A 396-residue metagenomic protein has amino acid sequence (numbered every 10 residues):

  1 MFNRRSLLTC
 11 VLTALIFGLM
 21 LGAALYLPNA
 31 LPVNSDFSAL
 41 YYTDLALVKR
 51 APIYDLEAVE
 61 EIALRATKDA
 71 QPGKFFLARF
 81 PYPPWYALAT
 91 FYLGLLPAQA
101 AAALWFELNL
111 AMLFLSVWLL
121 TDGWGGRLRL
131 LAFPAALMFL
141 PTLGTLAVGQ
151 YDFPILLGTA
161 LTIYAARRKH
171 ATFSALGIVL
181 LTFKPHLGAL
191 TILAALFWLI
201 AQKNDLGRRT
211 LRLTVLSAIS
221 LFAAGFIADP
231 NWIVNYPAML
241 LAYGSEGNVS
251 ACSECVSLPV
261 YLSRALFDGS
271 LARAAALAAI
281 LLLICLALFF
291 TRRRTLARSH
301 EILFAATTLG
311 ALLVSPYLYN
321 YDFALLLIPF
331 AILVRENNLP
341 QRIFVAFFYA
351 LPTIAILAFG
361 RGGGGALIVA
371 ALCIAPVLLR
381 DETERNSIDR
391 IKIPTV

Functional and structural regions predicted by a protein language model:
M1-R167, A171-F173, A195-L327, V334 (+1 more regions): Primarily membrane-embedded glycan-assembly and transfer machineries that use lipid-linked glycans
L93, L180-L181: Helix-capping/transition residues at the boundaries of transmembrane alpha-helices and the short helical linkers
S174-L180: Transmembrane beta-strand segments that form the barrel wall of outer-membrane beta-barrel proteins
K184: Glycine-rich, mobile lid/loop segments that gate access to catalytic sites or pores
T191-A194, A279-I280, A324-P329, G365-I374: Hydrophobic core segments of alpha-helical transmembrane domains in multi-pass membrane proteins
I332-V396: Aromatic-enriched
